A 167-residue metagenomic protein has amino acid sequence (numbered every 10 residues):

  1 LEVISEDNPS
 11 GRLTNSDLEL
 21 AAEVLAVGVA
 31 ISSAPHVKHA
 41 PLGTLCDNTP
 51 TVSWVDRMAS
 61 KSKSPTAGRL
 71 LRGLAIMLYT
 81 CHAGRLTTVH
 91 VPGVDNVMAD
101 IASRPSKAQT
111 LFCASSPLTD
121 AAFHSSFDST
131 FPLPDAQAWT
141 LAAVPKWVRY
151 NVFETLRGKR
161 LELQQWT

Functional and structural regions predicted by a protein language model:
L1, T14, K63, R104 (+5 more regions): Alpha-helix initiation/capping motif
L1-A21, S53-R69: A short, polar/acidic, helix/strand-boundary loop motif
L20-V29: An active-site-proximal "capping" alpha-helix that borders the catalytic cofactor pocket
G28-I101: RNase H catalytic domain
A83-A143: C-terminal functional segments of enzyme domains
T130-A138, A142-T167: Long, compositionally biased intrinsically disordered regions
